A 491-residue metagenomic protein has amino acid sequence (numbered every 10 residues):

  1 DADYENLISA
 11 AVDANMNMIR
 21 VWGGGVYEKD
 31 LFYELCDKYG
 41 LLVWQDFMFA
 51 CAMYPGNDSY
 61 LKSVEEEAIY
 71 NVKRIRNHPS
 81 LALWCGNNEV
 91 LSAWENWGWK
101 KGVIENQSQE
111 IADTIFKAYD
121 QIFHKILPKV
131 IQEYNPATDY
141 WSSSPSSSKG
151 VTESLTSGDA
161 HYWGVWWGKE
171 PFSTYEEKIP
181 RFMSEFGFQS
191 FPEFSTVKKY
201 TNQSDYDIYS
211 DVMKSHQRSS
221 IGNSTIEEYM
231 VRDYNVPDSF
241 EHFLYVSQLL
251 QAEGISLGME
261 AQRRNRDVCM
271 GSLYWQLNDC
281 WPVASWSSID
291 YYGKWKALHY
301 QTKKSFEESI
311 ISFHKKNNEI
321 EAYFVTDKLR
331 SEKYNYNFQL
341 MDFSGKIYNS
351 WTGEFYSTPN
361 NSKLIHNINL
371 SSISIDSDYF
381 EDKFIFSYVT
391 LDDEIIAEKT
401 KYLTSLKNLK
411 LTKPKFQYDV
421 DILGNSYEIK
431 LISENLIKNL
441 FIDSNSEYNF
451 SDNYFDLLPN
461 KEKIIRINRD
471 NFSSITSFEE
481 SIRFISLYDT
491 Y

Functional and structural regions predicted by a protein language model:
D1-A52, Y60-L83, K214, S219-L249 (+1 more regions): Active-site-adjacent substrate/metal-binding segments within catalytic domains of carbohydrate-active enzymes
K38, Y54-V151, Y292-G293: Active-site neighborhood of glycoside hydrolase catalytic domains
W84, L91, K129-Q132, D139-E332: Substrate-binding clefts and catalytic carboxylate motifs of secreted carbohydrate-active enzymes
K303-Y336, L406-I432: Surface beta-strand/loop "capping" patches
F324-T326, L340, V389, S433 (+1 more regions): Hydrophobic beta-strand positions in extracellular immunoglobulin-like domains
N335-F380, E447-S474: Intrinsically disordered, low-complexity Pro/Gly/Ser/Thr-rich segments with frequent PxxP/GP/PP motifs and embedded
N369-P414, D470-Y491: Terminal connector regions
L411-P459, K463-N468, L487: C-terminal accessory/binding modules appended to enzymatic or scaffolding proteins
